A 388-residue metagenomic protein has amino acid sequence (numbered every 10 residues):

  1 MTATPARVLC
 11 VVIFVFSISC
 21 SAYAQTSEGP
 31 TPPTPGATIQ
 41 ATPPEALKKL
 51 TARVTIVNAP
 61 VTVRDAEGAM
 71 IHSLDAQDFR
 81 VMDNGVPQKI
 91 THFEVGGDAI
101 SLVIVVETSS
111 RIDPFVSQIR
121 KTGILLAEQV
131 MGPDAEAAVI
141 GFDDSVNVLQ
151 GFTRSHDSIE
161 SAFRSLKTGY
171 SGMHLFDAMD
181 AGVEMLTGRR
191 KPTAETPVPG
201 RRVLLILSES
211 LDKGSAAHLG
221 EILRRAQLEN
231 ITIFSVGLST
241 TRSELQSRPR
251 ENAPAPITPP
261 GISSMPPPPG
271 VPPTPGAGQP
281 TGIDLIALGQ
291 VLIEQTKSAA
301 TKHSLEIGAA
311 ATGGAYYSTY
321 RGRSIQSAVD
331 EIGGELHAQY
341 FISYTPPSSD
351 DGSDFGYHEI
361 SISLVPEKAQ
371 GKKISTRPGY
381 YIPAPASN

Functional and structural regions predicted by a protein language model:
M1-A6: N-terminal secretory signal peptides that target proteins for export/translocation
R7, F14, E45-K48: Intrinsic-disorder/low-complexity peptide segments enriched for small residues
L9-S21: Bacterial N-terminal signal peptides
Y23-N388: Scaffold/interface architecture of coatomer-like assemblies
